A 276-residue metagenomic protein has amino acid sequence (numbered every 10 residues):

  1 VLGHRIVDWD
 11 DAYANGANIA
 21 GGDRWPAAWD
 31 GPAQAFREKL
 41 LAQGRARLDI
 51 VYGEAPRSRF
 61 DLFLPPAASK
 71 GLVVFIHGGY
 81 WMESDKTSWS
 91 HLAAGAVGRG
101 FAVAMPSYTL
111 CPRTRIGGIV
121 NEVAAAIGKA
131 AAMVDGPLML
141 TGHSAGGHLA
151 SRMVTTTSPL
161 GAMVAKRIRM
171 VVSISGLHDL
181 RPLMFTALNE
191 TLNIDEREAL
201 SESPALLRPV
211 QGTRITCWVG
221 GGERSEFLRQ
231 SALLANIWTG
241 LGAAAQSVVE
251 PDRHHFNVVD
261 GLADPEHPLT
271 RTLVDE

Functional and structural regions predicted by a protein language model:
A12-A67: N-terminal cap/lid segment of alpha/beta-hydrolase-fold proteins
P66-A96: Short, surface-exposed "cap/lid" segments of acyl-processing enzymes
I76, I174, E250-R253: Alpha/beta-hydrolase
I76-Y80, S144, G176, G220: Glycine-rich His-Gly loop
S84-A93, A104-M139: Catalytic nucleophile-loop/oxyanion-hole region of alpha/beta-hydrolase and closely related hydrolase-like folds
A125-L188: Primarily recognizes the serine-hydrolase "nucleophile elbow" in alpha/beta-hydrolase and SGNH/GDSL folds
V164-A165, M170-M184, E196-A232: The feature captures the conserved acid-bearing segment of alpha/beta-hydrolase catalytic domains
W218, L228, A232-A235, T239-E276: C-terminal catalytic histidine-bearing segment of alpha/beta-hydrolase fold enzymes
